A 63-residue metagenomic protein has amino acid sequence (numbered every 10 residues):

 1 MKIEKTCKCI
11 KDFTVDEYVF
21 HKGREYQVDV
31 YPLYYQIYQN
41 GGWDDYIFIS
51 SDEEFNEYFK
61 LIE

Functional and structural regions predicted by a protein language model:
M1-I3, K60-E63: Short intrinsically disordered terminal tails
M1-K11: SH3-family beta-barrel domains
T14-Y58: Acidic, low-complexity, intrinsically disordered interaction modules
